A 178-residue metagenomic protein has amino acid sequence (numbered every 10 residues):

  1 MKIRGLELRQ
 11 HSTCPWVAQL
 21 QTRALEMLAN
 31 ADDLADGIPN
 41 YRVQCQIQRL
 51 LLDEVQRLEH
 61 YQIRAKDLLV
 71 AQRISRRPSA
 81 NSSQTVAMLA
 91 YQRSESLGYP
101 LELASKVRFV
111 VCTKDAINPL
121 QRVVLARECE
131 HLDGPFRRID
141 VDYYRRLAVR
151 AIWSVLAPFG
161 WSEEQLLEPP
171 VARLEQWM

Functional and structural regions predicted by a protein language model:
M1-M178: DNA-dependent DNA polymerase catalytic subunits
